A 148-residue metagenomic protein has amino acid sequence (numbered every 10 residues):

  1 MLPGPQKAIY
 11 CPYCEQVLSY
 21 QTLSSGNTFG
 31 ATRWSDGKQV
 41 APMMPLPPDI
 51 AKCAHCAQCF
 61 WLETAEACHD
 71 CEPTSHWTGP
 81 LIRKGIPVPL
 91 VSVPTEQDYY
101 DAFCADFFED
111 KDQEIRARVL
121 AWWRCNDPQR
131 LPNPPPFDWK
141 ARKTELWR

Functional and structural regions predicted by a protein language model:
M1-L81: N-terminal cysteine/histidine-rich coordination modules
T64-R148: Extended interfacial segments that mediate partner engagement and assembly in macromolecular machines
